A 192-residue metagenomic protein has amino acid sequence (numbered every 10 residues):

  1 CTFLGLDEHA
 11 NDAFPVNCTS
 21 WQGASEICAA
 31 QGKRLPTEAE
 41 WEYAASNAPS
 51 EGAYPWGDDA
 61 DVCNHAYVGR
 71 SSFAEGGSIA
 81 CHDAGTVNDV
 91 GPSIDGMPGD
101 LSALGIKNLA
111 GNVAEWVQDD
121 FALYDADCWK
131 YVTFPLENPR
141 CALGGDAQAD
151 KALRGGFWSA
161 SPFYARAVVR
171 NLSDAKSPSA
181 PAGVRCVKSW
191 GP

Functional and structural regions predicted by a protein language model:
C1-V168: Functional-site microenvironments in short loops/helix caps that host divalent-cation chemistry
C18, S177-A180: Conserved strand-loop elements at the edges of beta-sheets that form or border functional pockets
D100, N171, W190: Residue-level signal for short, function-critical loop segments
A147, A175-K176, P192: Polar low-complexity intrinsically disordered regions
V169-A175: Short, P/G- and charge-enriched loop/turn segments at secondary-structure junctions
S179-P192: Short, structured beta-strand segments at or near domain termini in extracellular proteins/domains
